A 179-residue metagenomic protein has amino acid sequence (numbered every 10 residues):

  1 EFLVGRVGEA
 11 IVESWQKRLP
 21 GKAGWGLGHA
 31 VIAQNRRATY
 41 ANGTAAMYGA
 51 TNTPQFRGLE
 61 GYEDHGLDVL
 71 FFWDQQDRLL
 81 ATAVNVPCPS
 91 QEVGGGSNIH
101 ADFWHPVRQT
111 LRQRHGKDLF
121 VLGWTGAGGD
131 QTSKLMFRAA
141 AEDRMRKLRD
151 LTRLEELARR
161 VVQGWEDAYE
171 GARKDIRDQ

Functional and structural regions predicted by a protein language model:
E1-F120, W124-E156, Y169, R173-Q179: Conserved beta-alpha junction segments in alpha/beta enzyme cores
